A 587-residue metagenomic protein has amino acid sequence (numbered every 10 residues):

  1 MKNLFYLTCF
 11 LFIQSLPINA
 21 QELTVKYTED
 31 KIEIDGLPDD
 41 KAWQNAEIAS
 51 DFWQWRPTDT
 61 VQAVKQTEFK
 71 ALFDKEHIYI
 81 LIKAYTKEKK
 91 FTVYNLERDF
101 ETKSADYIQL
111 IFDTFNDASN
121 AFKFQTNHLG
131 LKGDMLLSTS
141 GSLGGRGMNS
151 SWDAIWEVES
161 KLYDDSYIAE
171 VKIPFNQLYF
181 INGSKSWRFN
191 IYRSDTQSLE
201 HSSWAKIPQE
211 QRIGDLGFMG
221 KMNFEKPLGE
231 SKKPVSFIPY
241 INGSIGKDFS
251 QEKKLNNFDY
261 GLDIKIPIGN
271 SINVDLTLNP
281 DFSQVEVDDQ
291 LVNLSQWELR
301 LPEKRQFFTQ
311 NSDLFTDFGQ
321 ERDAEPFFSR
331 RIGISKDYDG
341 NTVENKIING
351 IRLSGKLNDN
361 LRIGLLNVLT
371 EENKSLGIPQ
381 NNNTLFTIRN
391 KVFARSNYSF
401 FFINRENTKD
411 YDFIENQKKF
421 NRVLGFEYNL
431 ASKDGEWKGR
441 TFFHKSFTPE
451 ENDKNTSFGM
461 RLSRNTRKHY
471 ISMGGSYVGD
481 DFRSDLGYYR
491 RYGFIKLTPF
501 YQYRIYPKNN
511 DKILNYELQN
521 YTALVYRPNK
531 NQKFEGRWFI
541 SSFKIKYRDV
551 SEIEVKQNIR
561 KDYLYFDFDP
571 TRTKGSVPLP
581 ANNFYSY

Functional and structural regions predicted by a protein language model:
L4-Q14: Sec-dependent N-terminal signal peptides
A20-R389, F400: Structural preference for beta-rich elements and adjacent junctions enriched in aromatics
K65, D165, K233, K254-Y260 (+7 more regions): Residues that define the transmembrane beta-barrel architecture of outer-membrane proteins
K83, Q125, N190-Y192, I238-N242 (+10 more regions): Transmembrane beta-strands of outer-membrane beta-barrel proteins
T86, H128, F175, R193-D195 (+11 more regions): Transmembrane beta-strands of outer-membrane beta-barrel pores
L136-S138, Q284-E321, F402-F420, R440-R461 (+2 more regions): Outer-membrane beta-barrel translocator/channel fold
Y179-K185, E225-V235, S271, N360 (+5 more regions): Short loop/turn motifs that connect adjacent beta-strands in outer-membrane beta-barrel proteins
K346-I348, S354, D434-Y587: Exposed, low-structure sequence patches enriched in small/polar residues
